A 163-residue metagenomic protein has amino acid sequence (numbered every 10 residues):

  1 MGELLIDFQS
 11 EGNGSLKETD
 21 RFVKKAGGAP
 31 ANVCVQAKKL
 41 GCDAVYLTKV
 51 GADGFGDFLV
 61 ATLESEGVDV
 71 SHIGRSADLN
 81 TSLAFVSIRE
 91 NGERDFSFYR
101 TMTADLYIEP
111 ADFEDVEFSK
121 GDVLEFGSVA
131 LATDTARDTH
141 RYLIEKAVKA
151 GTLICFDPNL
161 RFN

Functional and structural regions predicted by a protein language model:
M1-D69: Glycine-rich phosphate/adenosyl-contacting loop at the front of the ribokinase-like
L5-G12, N91, A104, A130: Active-site/binding-pocket entry motifs
G14, A77, S87-I88, D115-V116 (+1 more regions): Short secondary-structure boundary/capping segments
D20, S71-I73, K120, G151: Short acidic capping loops at alpha-helix termini that bridge into adjacent secondary structure
Y46, H72-I73, F156: A generic structural-conservation signal
V50-G51, S71-L79: Beta-strand->loop->alpha-helix junctions that form or flank phosphate-binding loops in nucleotide-handling enzymes
E64, E93-N163: Ribokinase/PfkB-type carbohydrate-kinase core domain
S76-M102: Glycine-rich nucleotide/cofactor/substrate-binding loop typically near the N-terminus or early in the first domain
